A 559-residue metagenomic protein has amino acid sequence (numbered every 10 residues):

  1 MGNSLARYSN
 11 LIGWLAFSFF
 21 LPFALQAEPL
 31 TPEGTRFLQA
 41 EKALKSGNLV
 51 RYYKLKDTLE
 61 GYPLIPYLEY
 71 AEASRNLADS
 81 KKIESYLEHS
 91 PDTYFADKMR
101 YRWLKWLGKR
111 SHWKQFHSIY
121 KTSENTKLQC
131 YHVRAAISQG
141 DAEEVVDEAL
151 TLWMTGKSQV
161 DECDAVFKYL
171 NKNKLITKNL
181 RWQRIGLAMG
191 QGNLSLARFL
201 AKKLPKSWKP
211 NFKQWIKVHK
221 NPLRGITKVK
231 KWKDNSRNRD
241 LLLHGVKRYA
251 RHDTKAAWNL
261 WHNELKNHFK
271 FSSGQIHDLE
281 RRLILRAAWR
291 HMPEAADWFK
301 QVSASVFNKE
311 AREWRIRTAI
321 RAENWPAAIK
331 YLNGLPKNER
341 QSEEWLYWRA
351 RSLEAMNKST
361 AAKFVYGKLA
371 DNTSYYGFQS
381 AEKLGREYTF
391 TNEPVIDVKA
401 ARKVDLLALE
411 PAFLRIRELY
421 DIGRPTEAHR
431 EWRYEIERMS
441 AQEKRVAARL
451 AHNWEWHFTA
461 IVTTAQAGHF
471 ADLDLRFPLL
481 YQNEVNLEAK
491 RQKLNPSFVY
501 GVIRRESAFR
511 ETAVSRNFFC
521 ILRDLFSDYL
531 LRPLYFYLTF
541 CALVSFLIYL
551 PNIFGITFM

Functional and structural regions predicted by a protein language model:
I12-P22: Bacterial N-terminal signal peptides
E28-R36, N48, L59-Y67, L77-S80 (+18 more regions): Generic helix N-cap/helix-start motif at coil->alpha-helix transitions
K42, A71, R75, W106 (+8 more regions): Residue-level signature for tetratricopeptide repeat
S46, W106, R110, Q139-G140 (+6 more regions): Structural motif corresponding to the intra-repeat A-B loop/turn of tetratricopeptide repeats
K56, I83-L87, F116-Y120, V146-W153 (+7 more regions): Inward-facing hydrophobic residues that define packing positions of alpha-helical scaffold repeats
I65, Y70, N263, N267 (+9 more regions): Catalytic glycan-binding domains that act on GlcNAc-containing polysaccharides
A73, R100-K105, E280-W289, F299-N324 (+1 more regions): Alpha-helical adaptor scaffolds
